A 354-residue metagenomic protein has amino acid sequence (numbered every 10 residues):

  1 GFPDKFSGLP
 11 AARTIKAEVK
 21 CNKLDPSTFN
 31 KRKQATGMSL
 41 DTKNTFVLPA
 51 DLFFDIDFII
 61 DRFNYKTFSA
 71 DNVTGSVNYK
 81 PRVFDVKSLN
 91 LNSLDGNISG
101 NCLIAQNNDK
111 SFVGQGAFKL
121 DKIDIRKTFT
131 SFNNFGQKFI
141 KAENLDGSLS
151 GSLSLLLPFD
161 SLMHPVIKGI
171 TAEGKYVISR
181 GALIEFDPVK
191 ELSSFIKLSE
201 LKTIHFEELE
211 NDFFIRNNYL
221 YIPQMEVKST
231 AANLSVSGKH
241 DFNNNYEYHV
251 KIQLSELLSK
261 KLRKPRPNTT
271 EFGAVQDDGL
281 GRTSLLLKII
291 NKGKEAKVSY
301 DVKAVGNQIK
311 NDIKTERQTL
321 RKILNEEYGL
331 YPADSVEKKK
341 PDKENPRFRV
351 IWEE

Functional and structural regions predicted by a protein language model:
G1, P10-Q34, P49-N64, T74-N78 (+3 more regions): Small-residue helix/turn framework positions
P3-K5, K16-E18, A304-D312: Surface-exposed edge beta-strands and adjoining flexible/disordered loops or tails in beta-rich
K31-V47, I351: Intrinsically disordered, low-complexity segments enriched in small/polar residues
M38-S39, L94-I104, G306-T319: Short, surface-exposed polybasic-and-hydrophobic patches located at secondary-structure transitions
E295-E354: Gram-negative outer-membrane assembly/targeting C-terminal domains
